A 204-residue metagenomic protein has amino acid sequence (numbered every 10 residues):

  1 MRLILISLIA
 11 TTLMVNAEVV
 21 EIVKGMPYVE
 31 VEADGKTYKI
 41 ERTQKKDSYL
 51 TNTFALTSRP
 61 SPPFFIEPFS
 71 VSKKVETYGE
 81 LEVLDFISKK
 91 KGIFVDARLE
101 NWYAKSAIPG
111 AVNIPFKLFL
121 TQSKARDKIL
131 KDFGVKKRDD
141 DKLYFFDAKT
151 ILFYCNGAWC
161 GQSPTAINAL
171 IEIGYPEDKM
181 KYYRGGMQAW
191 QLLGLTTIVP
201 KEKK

Functional and structural regions predicted by a protein language model:
L3-M14: Sec-dependent N-terminal signal peptides
V15-K105: Flexible, polar/low-complexity N-terminal or interdomain linker segments that lie immediately upstream of folded
E67, V71-K149, F153, P200: Positively charged, proline/Ser/Thr-rich regional signature most characteristic of the Rhodanese/CDC25-like
R98-N101, L118, C155-G157, R184-M187 (+1 more regions): A mature extracytoplasmic/lumenal domain signature
K105-P109, R126, S163-I167, L193-G194: Short, solvent-exposed loop/turn and secondary-structure capping segments
G134-A189: Catalytic cysteine-centered active loop of the rhodanese-like fold, especially the PTP/DSP P-loop
L193-K204: Active-site neighborhoods of enzymes that stabilize oxyanions during catalysis
